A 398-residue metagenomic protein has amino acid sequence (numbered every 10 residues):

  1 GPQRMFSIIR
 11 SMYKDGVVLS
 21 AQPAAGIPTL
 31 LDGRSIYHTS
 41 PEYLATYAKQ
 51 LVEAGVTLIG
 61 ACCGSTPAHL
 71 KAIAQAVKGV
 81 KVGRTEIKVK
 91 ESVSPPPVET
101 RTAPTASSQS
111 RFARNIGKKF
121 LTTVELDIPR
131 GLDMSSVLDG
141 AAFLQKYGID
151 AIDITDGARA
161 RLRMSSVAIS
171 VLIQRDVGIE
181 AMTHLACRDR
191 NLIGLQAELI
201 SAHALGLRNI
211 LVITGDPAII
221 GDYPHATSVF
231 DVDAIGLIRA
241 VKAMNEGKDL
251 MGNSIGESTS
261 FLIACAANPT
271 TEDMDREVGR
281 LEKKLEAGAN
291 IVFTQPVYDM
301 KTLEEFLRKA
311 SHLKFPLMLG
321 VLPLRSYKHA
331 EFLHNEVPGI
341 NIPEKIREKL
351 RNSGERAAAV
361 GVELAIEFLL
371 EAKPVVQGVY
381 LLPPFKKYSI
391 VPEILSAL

Functional and structural regions predicted by a protein language model:
G1-L398: Domain-level signal for soluble alpha/beta catalytic cores
